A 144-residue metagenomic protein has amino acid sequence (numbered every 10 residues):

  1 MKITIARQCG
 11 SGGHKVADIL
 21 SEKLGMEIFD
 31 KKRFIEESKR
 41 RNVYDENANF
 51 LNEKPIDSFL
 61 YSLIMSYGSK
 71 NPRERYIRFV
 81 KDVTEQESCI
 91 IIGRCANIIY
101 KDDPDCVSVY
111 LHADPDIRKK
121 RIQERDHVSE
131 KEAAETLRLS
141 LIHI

Functional and structural regions predicted by a protein language model:
M1-I3: Extreme N-terminal starter segment of soluble prokaryotic enzymes
I5-D18: Glycine-rich phosphate-binding P-loop
D18-L24: A conserved segment at the C-terminal end of the G1
G25-E27, V107: Conserved beta-strand segments of alpha/beta enzyme cores
I28, E130: Glycine-rich phosphate-binding loops of nucleotide-dependent enzymes
R33-S88: ATP-dependent small-molecule kinase phosphotransfer cores that center on conserved nucleotide phosphate-binding segments
V83, S88-D126: ATP-dependent NMP and nucleoside kinases share a basic, alpha-helical "lid"
I142-I144: Conserved small/polar residues in nucleotide/adenosyl-binding loops
